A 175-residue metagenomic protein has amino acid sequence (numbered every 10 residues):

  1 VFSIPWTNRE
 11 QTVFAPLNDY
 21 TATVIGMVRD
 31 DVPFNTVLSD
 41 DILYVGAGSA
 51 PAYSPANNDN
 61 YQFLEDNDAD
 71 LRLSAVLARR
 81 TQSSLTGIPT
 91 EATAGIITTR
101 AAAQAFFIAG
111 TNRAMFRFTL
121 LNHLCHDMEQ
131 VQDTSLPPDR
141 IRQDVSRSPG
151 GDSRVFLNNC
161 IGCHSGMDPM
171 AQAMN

Functional and structural regions predicted by a protein language model:
V1-Q172: Extended surface/linker regions that mediate inter-domain or inter-protein docking in multi-component redox
